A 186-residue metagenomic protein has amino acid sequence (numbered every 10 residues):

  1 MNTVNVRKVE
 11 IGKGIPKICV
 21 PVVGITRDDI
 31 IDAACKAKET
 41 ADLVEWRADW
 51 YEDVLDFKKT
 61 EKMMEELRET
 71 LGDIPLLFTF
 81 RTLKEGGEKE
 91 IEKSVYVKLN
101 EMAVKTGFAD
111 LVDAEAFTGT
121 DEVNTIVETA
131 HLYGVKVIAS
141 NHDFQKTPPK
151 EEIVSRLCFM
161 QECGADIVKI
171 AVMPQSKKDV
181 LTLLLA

Functional and structural regions predicted by a protein language model:
N2-L132, H142-T147: Active-site beta->alpha loop and helix N-cap motifs at the rims of alpha/beta catalytic domains
E101, L111, A116-A186: Catalytic alpha/beta core domains of metabolic enzymes, predominantly
